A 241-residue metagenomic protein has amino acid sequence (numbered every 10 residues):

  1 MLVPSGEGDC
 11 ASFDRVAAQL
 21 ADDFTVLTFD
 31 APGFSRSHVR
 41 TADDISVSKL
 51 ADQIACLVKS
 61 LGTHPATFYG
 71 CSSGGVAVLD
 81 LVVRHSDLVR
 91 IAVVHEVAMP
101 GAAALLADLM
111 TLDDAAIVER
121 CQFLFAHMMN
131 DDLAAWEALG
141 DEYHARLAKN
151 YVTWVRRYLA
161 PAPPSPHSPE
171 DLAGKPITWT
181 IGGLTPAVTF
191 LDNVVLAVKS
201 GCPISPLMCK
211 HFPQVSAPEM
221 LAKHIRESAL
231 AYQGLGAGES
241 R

Functional and structural regions predicted by a protein language model:
M1-H38: Conserved HGGG/HGGXW glycine-rich cap/lid loop of the alpha/beta-hydrolase fold
L27-T67: Active-site loop/oxyanion-hole signature of alpha/beta-hydrolase fold enzymes
F68-G70, H95: Short beta-strand immediately N-terminal to the catalytic nucleophile in serine-hydrolase-like folds
G70-G74, V78: Gly/Ala-rich beta-loop-alpha elbow adjacent to hydrolase catalytic centers
L79-V118, A162: Flexible "cap/lid" loop of the alpha/beta hydrolase fold
E119-R156: Conserved alpha/beta-hydrolase catalytic His-Asp/Glu region
R146-Q214: Conserved serine/cysteine hydrolase catalytic core
S200-R241: Catalytic active-site module of serine/aspartate enzymes centered on a nucleophile-bearing elbow/loop
